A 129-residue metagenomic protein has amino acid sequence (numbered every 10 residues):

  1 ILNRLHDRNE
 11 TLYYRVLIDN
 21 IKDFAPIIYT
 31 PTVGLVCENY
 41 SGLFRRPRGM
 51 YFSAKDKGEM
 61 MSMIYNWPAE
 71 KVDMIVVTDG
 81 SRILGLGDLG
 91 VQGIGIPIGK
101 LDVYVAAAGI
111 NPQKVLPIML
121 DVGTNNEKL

Functional and structural regions predicted by a protein language model:
I1-L129: Metallocofactor- and cofactor-centric catalytic cores in central/energy metabolism, strongly enriched
